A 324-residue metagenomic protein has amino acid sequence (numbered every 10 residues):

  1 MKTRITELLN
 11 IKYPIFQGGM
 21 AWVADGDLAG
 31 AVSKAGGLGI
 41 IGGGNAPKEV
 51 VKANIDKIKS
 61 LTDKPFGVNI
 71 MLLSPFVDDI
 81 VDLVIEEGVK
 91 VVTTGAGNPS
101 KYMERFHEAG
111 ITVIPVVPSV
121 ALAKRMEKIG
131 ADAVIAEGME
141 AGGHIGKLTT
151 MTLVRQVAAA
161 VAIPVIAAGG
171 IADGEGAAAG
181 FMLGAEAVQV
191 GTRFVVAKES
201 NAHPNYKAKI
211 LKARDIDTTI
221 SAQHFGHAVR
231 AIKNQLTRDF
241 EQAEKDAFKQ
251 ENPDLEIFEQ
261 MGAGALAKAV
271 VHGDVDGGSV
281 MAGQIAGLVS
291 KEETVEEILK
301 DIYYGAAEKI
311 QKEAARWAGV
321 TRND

Functional and structural regions predicted by a protein language model:
M1-A160, P164: Active-site entrance/lid segments in N-terminal catalytic domains of soluble metabolic enzymes
M20, G170-I171: Active-site metal-binding loops of divalent metal-dependent hydrolases
V116, G169-G170: Conserved acidic functional residues
M151-A162, I166, A172-D324: Conserved active-site-proximal phosphate/metal-binding subdomains
